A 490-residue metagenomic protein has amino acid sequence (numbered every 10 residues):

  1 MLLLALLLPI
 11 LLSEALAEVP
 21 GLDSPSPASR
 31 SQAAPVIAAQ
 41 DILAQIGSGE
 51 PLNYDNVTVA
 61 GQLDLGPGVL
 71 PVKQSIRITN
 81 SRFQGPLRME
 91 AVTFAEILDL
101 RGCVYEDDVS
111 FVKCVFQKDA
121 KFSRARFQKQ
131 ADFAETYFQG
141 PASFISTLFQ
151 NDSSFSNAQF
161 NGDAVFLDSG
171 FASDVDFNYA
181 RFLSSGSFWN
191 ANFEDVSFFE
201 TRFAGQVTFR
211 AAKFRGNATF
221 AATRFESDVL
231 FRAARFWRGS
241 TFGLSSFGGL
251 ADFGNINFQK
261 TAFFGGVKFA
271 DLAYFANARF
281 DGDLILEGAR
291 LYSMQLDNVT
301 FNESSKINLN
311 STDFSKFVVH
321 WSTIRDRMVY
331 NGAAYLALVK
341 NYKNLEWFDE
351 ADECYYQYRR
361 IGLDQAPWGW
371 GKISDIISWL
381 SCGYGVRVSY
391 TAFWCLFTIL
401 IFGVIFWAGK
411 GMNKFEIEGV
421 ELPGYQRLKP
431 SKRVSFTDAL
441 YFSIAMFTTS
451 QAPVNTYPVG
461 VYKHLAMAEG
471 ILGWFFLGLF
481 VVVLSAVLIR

Functional and structural regions predicted by a protein language model:
L2-E14: Bacterial N-terminal signal peptides
L12-L22, A408, M412-E416: Short, compositionally biased low-complexity segments
E18-D375: N-terminal leader/targeting and pre-domain segments
L336-V339, E469, S485: Short, well-ordered alpha-helical packing segments
W370-V388, F415-F475, L479: Pore-loop/selectivity-filter region of tetrameric P-loop cation channels
V388-K410, G473-L479: Selective detector of the "anchor" transmembrane alpha-helix that sits immediately C-terminal
V404-V420, V483-R490: Juxtamembrane/interface segments at transmembrane-helix termini
